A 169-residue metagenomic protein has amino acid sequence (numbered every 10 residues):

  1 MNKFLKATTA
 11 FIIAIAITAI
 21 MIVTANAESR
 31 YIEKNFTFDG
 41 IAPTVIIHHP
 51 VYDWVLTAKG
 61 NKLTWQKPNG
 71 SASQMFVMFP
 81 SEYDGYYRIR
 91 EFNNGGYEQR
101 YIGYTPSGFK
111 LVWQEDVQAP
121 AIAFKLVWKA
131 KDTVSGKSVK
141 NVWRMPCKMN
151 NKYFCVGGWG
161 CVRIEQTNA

Functional and structural regions predicted by a protein language model:
M1-I12: Bacterial N-terminal signal peptides that target proteins for export
F11-I20: Bacterial N-terminal signal peptides
I22-E28: Sec/Tat signal peptide C-region and signal peptidase I cleavage site
E28-A169: Lectin-like carbohydrate-binding module/patch detector with strong preference for beta-trefoil
